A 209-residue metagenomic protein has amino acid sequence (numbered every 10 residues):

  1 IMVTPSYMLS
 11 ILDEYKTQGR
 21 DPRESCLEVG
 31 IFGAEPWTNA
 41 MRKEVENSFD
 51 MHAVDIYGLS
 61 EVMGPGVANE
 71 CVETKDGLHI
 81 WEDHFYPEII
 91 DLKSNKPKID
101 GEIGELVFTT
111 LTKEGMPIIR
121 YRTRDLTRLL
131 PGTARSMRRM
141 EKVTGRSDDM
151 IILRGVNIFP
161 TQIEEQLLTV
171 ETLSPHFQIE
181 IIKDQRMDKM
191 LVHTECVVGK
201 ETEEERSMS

Functional and structural regions predicted by a protein language model:
I1-S209: Active-site glycine/GP-rich loop and adjacent strand/helix microenvironment that borders small-molecule binding pockets
